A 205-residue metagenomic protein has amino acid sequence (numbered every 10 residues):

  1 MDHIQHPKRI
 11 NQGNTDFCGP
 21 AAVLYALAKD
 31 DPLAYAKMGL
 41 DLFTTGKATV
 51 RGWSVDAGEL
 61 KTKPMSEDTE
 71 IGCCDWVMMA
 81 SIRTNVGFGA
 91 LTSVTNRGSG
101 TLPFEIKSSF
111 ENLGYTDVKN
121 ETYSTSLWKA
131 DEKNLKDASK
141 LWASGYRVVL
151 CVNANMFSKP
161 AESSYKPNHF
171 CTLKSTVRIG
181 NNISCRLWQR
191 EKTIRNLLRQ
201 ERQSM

Functional and structural regions predicted by a protein language model:
M1-S93, D117, K136, K140-V149 (+2 more regions): Active-site nucleophile-adjacent alpha helix/oxyanion-hole segment immediately C-terminal to the catalytic cysteine
F88, T92-T116: Active-site cradle of extracellular carbohydrate-active enzymes
V118-M205: Active-site signature of cysteine proteases
